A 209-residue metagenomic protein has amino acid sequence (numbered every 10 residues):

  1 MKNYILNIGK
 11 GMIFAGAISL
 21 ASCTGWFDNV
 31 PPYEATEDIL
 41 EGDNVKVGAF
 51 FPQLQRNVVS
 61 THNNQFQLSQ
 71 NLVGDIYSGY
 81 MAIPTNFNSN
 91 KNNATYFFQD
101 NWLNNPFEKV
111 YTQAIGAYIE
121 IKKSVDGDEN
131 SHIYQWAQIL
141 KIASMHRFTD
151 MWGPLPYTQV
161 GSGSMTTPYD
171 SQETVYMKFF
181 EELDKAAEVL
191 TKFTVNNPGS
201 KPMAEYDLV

Functional and structural regions predicted by a protein language model:
M1-A21: Sec-dependent bacterial lipoprotein signal peptides
K10, F14, R56-N63, K123 (+2 more regions): Generic surface-pattern signal
G16-S19, V30, E34, Q65 (+2 more regions): Secondary-structure transition/capping residues
A17-S19, A82, D150: Ubiquitous "structural anchor" signal
C23-A82, F97-N101, N105, K109 (+1 more regions): Membrane-proximal, proline-rich intrinsically disordered regions
N44-V45, P84-V209: Structured, solvent-exposed acidic/aromatic patches
